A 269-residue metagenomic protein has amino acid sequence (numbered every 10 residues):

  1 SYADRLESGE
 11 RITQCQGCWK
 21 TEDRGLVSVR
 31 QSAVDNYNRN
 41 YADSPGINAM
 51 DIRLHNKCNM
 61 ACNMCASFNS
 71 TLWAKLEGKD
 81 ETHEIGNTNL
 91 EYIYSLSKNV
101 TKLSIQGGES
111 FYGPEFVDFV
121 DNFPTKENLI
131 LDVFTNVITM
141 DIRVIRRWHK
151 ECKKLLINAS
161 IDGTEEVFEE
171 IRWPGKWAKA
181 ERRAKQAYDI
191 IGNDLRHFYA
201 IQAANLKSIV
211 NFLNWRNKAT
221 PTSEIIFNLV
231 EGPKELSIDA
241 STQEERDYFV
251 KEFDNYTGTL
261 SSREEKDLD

Functional and structural regions predicted by a protein language model:
S1-H83, L96-K98, D267-D269: N-terminal pre-core extensions flanking Radical SAM catalytic domains
A3-E7, Q16, L90-Y94, R146 (+3 more regions): Generic detector of well-ordered alpha-helical segments enriched in charged/polar residues, highlighting helical
S8, E91-S97, F119-P124, R147-K150: Leucine-rich repeat
G9-E22, P45-G46, S104, S110-Y112 (+2 more regions): Metal-dependent nucleotidyl/phosphoryl-transfer cores and adjacent nucleic-acid-binding surfaces
R11-Q14, N89, L96, F119 (+3 more regions): Alpha-helical packing segments of well-folded alpha/beta enzyme cores
I47-K57, F68-N87, K98-G113, K126-I142 (+3 more regions): Core AdoMet radical
E115-D121, D141-H149, S208-F212: Distinct, well-ordered alpha-helical segments
K153-N158, W177-D269: Conserved C-terminal portion of the radical SAM core fold that forms the substrate/S-adenosylmethionine-binding
